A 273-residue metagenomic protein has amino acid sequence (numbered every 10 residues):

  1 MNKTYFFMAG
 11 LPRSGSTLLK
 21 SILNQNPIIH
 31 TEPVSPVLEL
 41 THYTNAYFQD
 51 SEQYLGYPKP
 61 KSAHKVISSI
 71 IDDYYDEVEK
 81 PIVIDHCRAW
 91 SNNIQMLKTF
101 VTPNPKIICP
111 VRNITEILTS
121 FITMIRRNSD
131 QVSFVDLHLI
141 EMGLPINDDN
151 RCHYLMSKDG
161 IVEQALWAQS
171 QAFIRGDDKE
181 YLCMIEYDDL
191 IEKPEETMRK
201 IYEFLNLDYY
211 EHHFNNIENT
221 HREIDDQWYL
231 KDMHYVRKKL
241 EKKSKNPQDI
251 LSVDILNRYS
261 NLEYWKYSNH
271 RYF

Functional and structural regions predicted by a protein language model:
M1-D72, E77, T220-I224, K231 (+1 more regions): PAPS-dependent sulfotransferase catalytic core
M1-F6, L155-K158, F173-G176, E195-E196 (+1 more regions): PAPS-dependent sulfotransferases, especially Golgi type II membrane carbohydrate sulfotransferases
M8-G10, V83-H86, C109-V111, M184-E186: Short beta-strand segments
G15-I29, T99-T102, M184-Y209: PAPS/PAP-binding and catalytic site of the sulfotransferase fold
T17-K20, L38-T41, S91-I94, T115-S120 (+2 more regions): Short catalytic/ligand-binding loop motif for oxyanion handling, primarily in non-cytosolic enzymes, centered on
K65-D76, T119-F204, E263: PAPS-dependent sulfotransferase catalytic domain
I70-M96: Glycine-rich phosphate-binding loop used to anchor ATP phosphates in small-molecule kinases, encompassing both
H86, L97-M124: Conserved phosphate-donor/acceptor-positioning beta-strand/loop module used by diverse small-molecule
